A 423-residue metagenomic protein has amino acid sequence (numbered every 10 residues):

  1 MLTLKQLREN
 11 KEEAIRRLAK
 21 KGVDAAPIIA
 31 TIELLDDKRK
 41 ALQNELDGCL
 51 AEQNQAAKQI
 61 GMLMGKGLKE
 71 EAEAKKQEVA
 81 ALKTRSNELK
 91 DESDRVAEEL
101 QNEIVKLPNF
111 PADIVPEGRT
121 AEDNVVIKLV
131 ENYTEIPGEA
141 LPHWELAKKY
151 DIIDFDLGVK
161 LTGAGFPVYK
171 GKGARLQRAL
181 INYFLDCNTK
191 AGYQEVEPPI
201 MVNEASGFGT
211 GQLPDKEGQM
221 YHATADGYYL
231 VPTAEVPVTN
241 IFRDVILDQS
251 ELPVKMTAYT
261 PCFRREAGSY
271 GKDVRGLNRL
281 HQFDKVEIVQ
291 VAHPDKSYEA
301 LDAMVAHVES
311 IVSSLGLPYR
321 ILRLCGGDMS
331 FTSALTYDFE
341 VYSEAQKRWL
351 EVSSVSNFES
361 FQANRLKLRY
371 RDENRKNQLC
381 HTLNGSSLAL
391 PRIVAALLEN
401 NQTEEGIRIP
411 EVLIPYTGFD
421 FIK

Functional and structural regions predicted by a protein language model:
M1-T134, I152, D156: N-terminal alpha-helical targeting/anchoring segments
A26, L129-K423: TRNA-recognition modules of translation machinery and tRNA-sensing kinases, especially anticodon-binding
